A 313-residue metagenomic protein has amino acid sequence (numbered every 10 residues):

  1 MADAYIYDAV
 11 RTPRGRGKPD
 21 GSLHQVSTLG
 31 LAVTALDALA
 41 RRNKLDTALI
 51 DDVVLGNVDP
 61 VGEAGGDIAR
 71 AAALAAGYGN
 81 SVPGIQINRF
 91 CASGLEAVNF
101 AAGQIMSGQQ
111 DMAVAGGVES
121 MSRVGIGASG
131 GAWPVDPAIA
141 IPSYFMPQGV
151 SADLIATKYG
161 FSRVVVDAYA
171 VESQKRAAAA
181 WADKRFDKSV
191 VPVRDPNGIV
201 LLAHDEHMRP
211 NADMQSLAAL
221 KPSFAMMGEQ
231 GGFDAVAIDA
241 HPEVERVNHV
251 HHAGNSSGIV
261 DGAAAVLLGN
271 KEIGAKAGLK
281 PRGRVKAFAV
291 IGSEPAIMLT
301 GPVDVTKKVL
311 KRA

Functional and structural regions predicted by a protein language model:
M1-G17: N-terminal amphipathic/basic leader segments beginning at the initiator methionine
V10-P13, H24-V26, L31-T34, A168-K271 (+1 more regions): N-terminal extracellular/periplasmic Venus flytrap/periplasmic-binding protein-like
R14-D37, R41, D59-G62, I85-N99 (+5 more regions): Active-site pocket-shaping loop/turn-to-helix segments
S27, N57-D111, G131, S143-D153 (+2 more regions): Conserved catalytic cysteine-centered active-site region of acyl-thioester-dependent Claisen-condensing enzymes
D37-D51, Y159-G160, G274-G278, V309-A313: Phosphate/pyrophosphate-binding loops at sites that engage ATP/ADP/AMP, CoA/4′-phosphopantetheine, polyphosphate
A48-G56, P83-N88, A113-V118, V165-E172 (+2 more regions): Beta-strand segments within the central parallel beta-sheet cores of soluble alpha/beta enzyme folds
I87-V118, A156-F186, A265-E272: Active-site-proximal alpha-helical scaffold in enzymes
S107-P137: Glycine/threonine-rich beta-strand-loop-alpha-helix active-site module that forms ligand/phosphate-binding
